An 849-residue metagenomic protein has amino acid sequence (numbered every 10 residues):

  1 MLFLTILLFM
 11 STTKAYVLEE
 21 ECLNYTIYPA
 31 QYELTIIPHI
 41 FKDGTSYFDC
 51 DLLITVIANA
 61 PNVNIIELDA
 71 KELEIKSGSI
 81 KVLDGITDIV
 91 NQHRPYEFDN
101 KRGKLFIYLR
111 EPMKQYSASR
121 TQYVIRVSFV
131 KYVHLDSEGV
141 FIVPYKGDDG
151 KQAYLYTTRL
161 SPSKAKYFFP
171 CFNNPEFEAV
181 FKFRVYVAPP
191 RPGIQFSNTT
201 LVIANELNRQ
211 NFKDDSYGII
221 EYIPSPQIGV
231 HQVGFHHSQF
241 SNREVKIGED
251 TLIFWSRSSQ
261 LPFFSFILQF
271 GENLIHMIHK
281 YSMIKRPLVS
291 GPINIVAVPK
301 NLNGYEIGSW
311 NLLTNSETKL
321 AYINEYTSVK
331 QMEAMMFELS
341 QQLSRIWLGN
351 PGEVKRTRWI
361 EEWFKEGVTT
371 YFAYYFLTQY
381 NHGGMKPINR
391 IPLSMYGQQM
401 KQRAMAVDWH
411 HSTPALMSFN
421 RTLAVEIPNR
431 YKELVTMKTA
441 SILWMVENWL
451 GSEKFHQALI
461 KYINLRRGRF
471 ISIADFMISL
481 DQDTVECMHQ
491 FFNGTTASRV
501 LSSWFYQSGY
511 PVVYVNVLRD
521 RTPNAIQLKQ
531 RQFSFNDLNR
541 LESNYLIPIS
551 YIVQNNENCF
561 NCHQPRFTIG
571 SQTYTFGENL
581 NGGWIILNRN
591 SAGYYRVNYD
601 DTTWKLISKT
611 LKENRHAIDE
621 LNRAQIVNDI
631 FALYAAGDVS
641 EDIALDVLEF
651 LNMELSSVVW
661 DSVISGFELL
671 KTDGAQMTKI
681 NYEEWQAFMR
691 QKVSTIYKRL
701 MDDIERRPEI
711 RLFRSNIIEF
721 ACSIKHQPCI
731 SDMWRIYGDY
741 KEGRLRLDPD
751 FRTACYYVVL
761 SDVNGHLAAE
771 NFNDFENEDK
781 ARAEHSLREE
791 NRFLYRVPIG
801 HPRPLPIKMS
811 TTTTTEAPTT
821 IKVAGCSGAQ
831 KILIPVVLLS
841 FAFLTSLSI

Functional and structural regions predicted by a protein language model:
M10-D49, G85, G150-L155, S498: N-terminal, polar/Ser/Thr-rich
C22-T26, P112-M113, Q122-F240, N622-V627: Extended, low-hydrophobicity, Ser/Thr/Pro/Gly-biased non-transmembrane segments
L52, Y222, F254-R531, D537 (+2 more regions): Hydrophobic alpha-helical and helix-loop surface patches within well-folded domains that function as non-catalytic
E72-D148, D214-S216, I220, T573-L580: A surface-exposed beta-strand-loop module
E74-K81, N493-S498, Y510-N588: Beta-strand-rich binding/interaction modules
G384-N389, L393-F419, E433, K438-T439 (+4 more regions): Long, ordered, helix-rich scaffold segments
R803-G828: Extracellular mucin-like PTS segments
C826-I849: Cleavable C-terminal sorting propeptides in eukaryotic secreted/cell-surface proteins
